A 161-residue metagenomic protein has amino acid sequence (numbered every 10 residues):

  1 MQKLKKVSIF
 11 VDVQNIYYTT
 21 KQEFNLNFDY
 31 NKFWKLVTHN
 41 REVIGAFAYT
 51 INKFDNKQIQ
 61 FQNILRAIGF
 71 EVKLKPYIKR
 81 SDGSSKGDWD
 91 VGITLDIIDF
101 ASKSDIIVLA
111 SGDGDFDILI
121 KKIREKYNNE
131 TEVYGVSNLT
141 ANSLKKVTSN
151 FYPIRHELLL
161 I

Functional and structural regions predicted by a protein language model:
M1-W89, E130: Domain-level signal for Mg2+-assisted phosphodiester chemistry and nucleotide/NA-binding surfaces in nucleic-acid
F54-I161: Nuclease catalytic cores that cleave nucleic-acid phosphodiester bonds, predominantly acidic two-metal-ion
